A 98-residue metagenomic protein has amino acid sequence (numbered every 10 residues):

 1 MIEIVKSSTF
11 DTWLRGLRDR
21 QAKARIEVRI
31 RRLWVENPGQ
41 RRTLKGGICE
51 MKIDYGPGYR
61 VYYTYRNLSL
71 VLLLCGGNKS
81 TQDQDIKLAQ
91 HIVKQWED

Functional and structural regions predicted by a protein language model:
M1-E3, I48: A residue-level signal for beta-strand positions that form part of recognition/binding surfaces within mature
E3-I4, T12, R20-K23, P38 (+2 more regions): Enriched for short, Lys/Arg-rich terminal
V28-Y55: A short, surface-exposed loop/turn module that caps and links secondary-structure elements
